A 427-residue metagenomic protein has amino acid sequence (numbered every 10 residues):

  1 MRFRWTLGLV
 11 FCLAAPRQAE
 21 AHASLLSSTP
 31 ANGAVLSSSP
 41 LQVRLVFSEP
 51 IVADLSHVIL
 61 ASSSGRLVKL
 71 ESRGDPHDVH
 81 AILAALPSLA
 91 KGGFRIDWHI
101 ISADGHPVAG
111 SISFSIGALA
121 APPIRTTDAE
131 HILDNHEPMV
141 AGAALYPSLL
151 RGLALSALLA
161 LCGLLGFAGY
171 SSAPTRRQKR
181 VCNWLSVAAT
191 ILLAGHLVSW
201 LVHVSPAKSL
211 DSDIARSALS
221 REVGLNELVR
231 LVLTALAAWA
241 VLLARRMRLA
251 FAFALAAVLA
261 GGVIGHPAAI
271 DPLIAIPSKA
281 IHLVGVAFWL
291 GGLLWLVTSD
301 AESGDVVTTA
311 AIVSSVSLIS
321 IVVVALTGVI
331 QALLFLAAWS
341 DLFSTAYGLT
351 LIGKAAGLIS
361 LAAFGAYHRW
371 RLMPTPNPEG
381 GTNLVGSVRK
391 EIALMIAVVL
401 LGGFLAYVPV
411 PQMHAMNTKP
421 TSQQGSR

Functional and structural regions predicted by a protein language model:
M1-R4, K390: Positively charged n-region of N-terminal signal peptides that target proteins for export
T6-A14: Bacterial N-terminal signal peptides
P16-Q18: N-terminal signal peptide c-region/cleavage motif recognized by signal peptidases
A21-S38: N-terminal edge beta-strand
S24, L83-K91, R95-R427: Polytopic transmembrane helical bundles with strong interfacial aromatic enrichment
L36-S38, D75-H77, L89-K91: Surface-exposed coil/turn segments at beta-strand junctions on protein surfaces, enriched
V43-S72: Short, surface-exposed alpha-helix to beta-strand junction/turn motifs within ectodomains of secreted and cell-envelope
H77-L83: Aromatic sugar-binding surface patches on proteins that engage polysaccharides or sugar-phosphate polymers
